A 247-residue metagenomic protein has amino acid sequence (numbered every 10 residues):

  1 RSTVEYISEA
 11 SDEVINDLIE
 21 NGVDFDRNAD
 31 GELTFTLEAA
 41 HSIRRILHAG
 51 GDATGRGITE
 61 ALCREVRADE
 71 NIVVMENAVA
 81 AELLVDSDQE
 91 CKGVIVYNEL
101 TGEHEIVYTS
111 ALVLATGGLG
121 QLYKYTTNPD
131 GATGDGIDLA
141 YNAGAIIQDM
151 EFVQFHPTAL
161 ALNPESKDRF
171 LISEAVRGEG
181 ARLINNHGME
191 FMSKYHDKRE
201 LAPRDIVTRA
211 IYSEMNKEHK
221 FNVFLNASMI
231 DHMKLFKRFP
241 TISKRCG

Functional and structural regions predicted by a protein language model:
R1-I7: Glycine-rich active-site loop/strand segments that organize a redox cofactor
A10-I15, E20-V23, G136, N142-A143: Hydrophobic or amphipathic alpha-helical targeting/insertion segments
I19-E103, Y108-S110, A115, A159-N163: Conserved redox-cofactor binding core of oxidoreductases
R27, N98, A143, I184-N185: Hydrophobic alpha-helical segments, especially N-terminal targeting/anchoring helices
T109-L112, A132-L139: Extended, hydrophobic alpha-helical segments in both membrane/secreted and soluble proteins
L114-N128: Flavin (primarily FAD) binding-site architecture
Y125-G134, G247: Glycine-rich beta-alpha-beta "Rossmann" dinucleotide-binding loop(s) and their flanking helix/strand
L139, A145-G247: An anion/pyrophosphate-binding glycine-rich loop and adjacent beta-alpha core in soluble alpha-beta enzymes
